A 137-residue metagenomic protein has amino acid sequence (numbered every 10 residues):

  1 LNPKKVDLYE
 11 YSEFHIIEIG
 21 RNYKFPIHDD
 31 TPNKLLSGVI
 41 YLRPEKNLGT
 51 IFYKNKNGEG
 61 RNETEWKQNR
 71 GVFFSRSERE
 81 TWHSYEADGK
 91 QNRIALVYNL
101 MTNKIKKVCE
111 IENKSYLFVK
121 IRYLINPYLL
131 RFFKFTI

Functional and structural regions predicted by a protein language model:
L1-E13: Signature of the catalytic double-stranded beta-helix
K5-L8, I27-T31: Short, conserved, surface-exposed binding loops centered on an aromatic residue
N22-P26, P32-L35, P44-I137: Catalytic core of Fe(II)/2-oxoglutarate
